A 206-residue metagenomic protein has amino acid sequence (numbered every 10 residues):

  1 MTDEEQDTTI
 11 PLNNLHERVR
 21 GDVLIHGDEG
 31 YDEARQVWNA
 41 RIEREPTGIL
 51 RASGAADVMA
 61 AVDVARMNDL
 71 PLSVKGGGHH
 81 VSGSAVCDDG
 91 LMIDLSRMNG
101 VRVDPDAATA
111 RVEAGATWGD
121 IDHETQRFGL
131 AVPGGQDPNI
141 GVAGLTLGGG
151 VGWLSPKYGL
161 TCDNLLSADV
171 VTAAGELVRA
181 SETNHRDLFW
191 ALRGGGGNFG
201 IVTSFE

Functional and structural regions predicted by a protein language model:
M1-V151, P156-K157, N198: N-terminal accessory segments
A131, L166-E206: C-terminal cap/substrate-recognition region of VAO/PCMH-type FAD-linked oxidoreductases
Y158-D163: Short loop/turn motifs at secondary-structure junctions and domain boundaries
